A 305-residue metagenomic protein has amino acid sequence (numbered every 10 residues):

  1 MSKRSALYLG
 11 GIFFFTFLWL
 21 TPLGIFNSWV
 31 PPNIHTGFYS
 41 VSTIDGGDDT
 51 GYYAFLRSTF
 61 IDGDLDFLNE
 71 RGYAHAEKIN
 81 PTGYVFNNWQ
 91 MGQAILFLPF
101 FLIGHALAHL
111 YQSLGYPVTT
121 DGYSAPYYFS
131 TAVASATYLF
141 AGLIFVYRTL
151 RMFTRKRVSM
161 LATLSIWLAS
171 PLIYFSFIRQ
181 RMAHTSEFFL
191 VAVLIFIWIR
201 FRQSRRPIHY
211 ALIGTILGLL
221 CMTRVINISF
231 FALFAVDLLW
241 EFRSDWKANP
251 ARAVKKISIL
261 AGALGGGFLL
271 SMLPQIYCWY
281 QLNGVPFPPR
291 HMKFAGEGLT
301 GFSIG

Functional and structural regions predicted by a protein language model:
M1-G305: Membrane-proximal envelope and lipid/glycan-remodeling enzymes
